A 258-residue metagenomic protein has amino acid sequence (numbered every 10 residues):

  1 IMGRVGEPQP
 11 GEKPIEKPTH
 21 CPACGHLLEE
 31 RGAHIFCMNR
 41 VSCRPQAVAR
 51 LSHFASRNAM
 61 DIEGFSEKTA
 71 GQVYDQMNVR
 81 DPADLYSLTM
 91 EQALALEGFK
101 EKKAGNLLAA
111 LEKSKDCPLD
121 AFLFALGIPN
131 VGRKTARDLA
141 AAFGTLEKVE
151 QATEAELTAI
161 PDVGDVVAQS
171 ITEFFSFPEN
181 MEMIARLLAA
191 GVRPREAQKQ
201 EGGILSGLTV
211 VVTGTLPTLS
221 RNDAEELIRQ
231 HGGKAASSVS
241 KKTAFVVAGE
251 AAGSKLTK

Functional and structural regions predicted by a protein language model:
M2, M38, M60, M77 (+2 more regions): Detector for methionine-enriched segments
M2-E63: Cys/His-rich short segments
G11-H20, A47, F54, Q76 (+3 more regions): DNA strand-break repair and replication-stress modules
L27-E29, P45-V48, M60-K68, D75 (+2 more regions): Conserved ATP-binding/catalytic motifs of P-loop helicase motor domains
A55, A70-G71: Short Fe-S-cluster ligation motifs
K68-A70, L88-E91: Short, conserved phosphate-binding/catalytic loop or strand-edge motifs used in phosphoryl-/nucleotidyl-transfer
